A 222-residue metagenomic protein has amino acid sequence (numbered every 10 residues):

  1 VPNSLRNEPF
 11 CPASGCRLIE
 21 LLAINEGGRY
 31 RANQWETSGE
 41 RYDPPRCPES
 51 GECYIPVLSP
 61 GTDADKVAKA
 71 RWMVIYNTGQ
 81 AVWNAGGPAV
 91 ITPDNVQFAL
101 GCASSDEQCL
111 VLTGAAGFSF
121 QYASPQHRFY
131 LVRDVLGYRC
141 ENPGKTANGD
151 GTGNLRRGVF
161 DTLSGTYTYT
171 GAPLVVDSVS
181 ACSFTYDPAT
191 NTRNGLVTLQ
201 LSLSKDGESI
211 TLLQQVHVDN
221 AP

Functional and structural regions predicted by a protein language model:
V1-N154: Extracytoplasmic beta-strand-rich oligomerization domains located immediately C-terminal to a leader/signal peptide
V132, N142-P222: Short linear sequence signals and composition-biased patches located at protein termini or domain-edge surfaces
